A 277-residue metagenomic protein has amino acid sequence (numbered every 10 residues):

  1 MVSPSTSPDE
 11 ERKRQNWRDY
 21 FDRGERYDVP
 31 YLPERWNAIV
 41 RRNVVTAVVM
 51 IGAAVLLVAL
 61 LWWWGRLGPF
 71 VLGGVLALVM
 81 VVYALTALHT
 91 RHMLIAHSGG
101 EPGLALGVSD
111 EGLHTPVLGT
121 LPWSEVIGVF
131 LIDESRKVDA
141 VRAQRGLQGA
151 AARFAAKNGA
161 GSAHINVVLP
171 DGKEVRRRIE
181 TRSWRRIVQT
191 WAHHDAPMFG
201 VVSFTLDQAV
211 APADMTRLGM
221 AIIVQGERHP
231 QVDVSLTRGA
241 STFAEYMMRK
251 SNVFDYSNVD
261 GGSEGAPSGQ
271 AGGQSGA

Functional and structural regions predicted by a protein language model:
V2-G24, G159-A277: Terminal and domain-flanking low-complexity segments
P8-F21, I39-N43, T90-L94, V141 (+1 more regions): Long, compositionally biased, charged low-complexity segments
R23, Y27-Y31, L113-T115, I165-V167: Generic recognition of long tandem-repeat/solenoid scaffolds
P30-E101: Alpha-helical transmembrane spans
L61-W62, G99-V108, R142-L147: Short, charged, low-hydrophobicity "junction" segments
G65-G73, S109-P122, I127, F154-A156 (+1 more regions): Generic detector of contiguous secondary-structure segments
T86-F130: Conserved beta-hairpin
I132-E180: Short, surface-exposed polybasic-and-hydrophobic patches located at secondary-structure transitions
